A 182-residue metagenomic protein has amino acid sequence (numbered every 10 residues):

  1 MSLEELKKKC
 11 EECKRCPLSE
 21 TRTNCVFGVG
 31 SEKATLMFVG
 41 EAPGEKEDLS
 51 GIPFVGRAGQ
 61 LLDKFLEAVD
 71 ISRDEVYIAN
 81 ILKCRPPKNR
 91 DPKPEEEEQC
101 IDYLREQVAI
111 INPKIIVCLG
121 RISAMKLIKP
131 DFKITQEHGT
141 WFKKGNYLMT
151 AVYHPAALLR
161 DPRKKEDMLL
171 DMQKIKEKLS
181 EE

Functional and structural regions predicted by a protein language model:
M1-E182: A polyanion-binding, active-site-adjacent surface
